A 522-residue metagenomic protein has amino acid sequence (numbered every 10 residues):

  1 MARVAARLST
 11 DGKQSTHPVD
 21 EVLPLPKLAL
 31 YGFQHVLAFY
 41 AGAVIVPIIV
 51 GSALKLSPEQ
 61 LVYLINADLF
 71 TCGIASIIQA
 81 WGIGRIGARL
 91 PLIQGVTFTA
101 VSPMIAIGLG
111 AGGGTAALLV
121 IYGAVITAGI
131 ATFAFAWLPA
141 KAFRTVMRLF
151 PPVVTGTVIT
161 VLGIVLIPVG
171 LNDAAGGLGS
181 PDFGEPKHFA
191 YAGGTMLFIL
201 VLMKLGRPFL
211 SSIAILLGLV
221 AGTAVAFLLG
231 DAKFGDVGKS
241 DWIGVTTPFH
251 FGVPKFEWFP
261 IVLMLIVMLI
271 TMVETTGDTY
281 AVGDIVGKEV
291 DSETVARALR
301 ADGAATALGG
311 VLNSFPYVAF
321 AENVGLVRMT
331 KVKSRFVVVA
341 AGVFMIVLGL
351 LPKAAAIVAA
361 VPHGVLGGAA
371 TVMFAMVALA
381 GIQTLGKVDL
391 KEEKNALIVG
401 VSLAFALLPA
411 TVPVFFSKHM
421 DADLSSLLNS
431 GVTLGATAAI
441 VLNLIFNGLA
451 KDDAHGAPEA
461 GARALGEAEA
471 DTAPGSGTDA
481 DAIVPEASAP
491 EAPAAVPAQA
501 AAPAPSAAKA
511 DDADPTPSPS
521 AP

Functional and structural regions predicted by a protein language model:
A2-L92, T99-G114: N-terminal signal-anchor module of multipass membrane proteins
A5-K13, A43-P47, G51, G194-L205 (+6 more regions): Juxtamembrane interface elements at the cytosolic ends of transmembrane helices in multi-pass membrane proteins
G12-Q14, P18-V22, L30, F198-V201 (+3 more regions): Hydrophobic transmembrane alpha-helices of multi-pass solute/ion transporters
L25, G51-R89, L263-R335: Membrane-embedded helical hairpins/re-entrant loop segments and their flanking transmembrane helices within multi-pass
P26-F39, A43, G184-M196, I213-A214 (+3 more regions): Hydrophobic, membrane-embedded alpha-helices of multi-pass small-molecule transporters
Y63, R85-A100, V146-V154, L210-L217 (+4 more regions): Short, non-helical or kinked segments that cap or interrupt transmembrane helices
L109-A232, A340-G456: Membrane-embedded alpha-helical modules
G431, G435-A501, P505-P522: Terminal cytosolic tails of multi-pass membrane transporters, especially the segment immediately following the final
